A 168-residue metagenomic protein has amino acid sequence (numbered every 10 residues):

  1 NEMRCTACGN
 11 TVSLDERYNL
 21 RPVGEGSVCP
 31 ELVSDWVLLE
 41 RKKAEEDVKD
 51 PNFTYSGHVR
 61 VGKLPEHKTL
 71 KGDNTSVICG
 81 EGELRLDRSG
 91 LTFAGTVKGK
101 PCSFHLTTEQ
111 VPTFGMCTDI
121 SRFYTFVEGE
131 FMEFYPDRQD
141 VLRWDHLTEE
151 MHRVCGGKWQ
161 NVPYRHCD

Functional and structural regions predicted by a protein language model:
E2-S27: Cys/His-rich short segments
V12-L14, E81-S89, M132-F134: Broad, structure-driven detector of short, well-ordered beta-strand segments within folded domains
R17, T96-K98, D137: Surface loops and adjacent helix of pleckstrin homology
P22-L84: Anionic N-terminal interaction surfaces
G57-V61, P65-H67, S89-T96, S121-V127: Short polybasic amphipathic segments
L84-I120: Phosphoinositide-dependent membrane-docking surfaces
Q110-P136: Non-transmembrane, membrane-adjacent beta-strand/coil modules in membrane-associated proteins and peripheral
E128-E150: Canonical phosphoinositide-binding patch of PH/PH-like domains
